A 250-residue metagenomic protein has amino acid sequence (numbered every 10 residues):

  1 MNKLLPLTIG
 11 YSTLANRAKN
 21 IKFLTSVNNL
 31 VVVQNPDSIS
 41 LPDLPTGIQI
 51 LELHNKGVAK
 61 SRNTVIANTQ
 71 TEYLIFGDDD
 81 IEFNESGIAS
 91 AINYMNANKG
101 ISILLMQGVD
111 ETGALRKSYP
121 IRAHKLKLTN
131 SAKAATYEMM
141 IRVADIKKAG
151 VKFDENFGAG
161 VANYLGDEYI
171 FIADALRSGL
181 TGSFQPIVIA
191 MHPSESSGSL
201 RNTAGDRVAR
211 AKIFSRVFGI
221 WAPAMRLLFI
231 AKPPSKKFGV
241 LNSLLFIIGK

Functional and structural regions predicted by a protein language model:
M1-N28, L41: N-proximal low-complexity "stem/linker" segments adjacent to membrane-targeting elements
L53-T69: Glycine-rich, basic loop-to-helix element that forms the pyrophosphate-binding segment of sugar-nucleotide handling
L74: Short aromatic/hydrophobic "clamp" motif used to bind/position activated sugar donors
S86-Y119: Conserved donor NDP-sugar-binding/catalytic core segment of glycosyltransferases
A114-K147: Short, flexible, basic/aromatic active-site loop/helix in glycosyltransferases
F153-E155, G179-M191: Catalytic beta-strand/loop signature of glycosyltransferases that borders the donor
G158-I170: Acidic donor-binding loop at a coil-to-helix junction in glycosyltransferase catalytic cores that engages
S199-M225, S243-K250: Catalytic core of nucleotide-sugar-dependent glycosyltransferases
